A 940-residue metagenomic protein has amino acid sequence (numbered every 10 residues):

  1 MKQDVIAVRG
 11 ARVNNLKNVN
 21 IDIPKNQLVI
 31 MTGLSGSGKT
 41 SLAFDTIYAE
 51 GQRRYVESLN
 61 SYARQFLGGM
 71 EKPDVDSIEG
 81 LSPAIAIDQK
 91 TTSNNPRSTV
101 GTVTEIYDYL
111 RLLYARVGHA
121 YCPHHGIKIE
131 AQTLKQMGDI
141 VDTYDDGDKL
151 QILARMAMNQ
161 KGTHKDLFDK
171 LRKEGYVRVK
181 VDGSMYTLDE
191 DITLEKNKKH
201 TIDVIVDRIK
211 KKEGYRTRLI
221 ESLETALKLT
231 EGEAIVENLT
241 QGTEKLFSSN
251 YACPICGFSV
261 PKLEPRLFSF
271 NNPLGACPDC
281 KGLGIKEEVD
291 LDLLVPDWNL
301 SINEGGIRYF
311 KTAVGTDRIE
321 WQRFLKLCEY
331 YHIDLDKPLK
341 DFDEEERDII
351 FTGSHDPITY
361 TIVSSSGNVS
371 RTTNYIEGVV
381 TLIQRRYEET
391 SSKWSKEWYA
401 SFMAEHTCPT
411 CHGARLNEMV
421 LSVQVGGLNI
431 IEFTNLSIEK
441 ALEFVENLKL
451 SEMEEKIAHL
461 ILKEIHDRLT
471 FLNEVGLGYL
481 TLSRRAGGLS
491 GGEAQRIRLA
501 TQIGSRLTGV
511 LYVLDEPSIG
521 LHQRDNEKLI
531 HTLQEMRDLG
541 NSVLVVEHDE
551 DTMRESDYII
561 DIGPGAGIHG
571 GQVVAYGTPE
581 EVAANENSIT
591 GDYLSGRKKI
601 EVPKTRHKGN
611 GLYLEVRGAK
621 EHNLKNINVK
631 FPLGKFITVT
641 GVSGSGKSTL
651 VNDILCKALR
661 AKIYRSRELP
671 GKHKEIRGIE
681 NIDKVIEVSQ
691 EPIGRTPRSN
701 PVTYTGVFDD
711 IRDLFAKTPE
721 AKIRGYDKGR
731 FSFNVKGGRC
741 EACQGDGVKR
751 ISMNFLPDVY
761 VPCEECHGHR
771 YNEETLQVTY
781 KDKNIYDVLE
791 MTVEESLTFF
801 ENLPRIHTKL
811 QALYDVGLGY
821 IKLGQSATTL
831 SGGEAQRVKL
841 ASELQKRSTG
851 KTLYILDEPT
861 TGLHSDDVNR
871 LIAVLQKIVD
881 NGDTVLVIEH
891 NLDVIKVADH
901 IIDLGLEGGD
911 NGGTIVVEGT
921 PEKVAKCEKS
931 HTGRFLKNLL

Functional and structural regions predicted by a protein language model:
M1-L940: Conserved phosphate-binding elements of NTP-dependent enzyme cores
